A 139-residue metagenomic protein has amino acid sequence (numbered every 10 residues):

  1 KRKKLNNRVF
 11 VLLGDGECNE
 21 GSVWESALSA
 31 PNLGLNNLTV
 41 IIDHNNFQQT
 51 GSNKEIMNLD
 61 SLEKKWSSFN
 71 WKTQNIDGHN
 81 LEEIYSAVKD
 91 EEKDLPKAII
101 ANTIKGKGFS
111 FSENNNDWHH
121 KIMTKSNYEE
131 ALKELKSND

Functional and structural regions predicted by a protein language model:
K1-D139: Glycine-rich ThDP/TPP pyrophosphate-binding loop and its adjacent helix/strand module within ThDP-dependent enzymes
